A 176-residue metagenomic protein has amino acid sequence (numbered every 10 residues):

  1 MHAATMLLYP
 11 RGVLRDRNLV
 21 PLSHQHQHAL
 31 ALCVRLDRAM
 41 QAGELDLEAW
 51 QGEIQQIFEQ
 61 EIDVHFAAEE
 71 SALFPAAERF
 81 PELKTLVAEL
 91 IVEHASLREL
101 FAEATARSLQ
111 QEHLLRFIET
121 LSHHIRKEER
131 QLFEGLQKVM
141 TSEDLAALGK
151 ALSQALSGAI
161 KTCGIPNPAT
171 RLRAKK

Functional and structural regions predicted by a protein language model:
M1-K176: Small-residue-biased structural context
